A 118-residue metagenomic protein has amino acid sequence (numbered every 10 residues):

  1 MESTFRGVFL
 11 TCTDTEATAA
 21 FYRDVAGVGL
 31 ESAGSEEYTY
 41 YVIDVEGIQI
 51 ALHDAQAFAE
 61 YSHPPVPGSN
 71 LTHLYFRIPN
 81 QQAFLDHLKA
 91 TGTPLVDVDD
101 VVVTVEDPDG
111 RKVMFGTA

Functional and structural regions predicted by a protein language model:
M1-T4, V66-L71: Short glycine-enriched loop/turn motifs at secondary-structure junctions
E2, F9-I50, T104: Core segments of cupin and vicinal oxygen chelate
G7, L85-A118: Vicinal oxygen chelate
F9-T11, Y75-P79: Short hydrophobic/aromatic beta-strand micro-patches that form the beta-sheet surface supporting nucleotide- or nucleic
T15, Q81-Q82: Residues at or immediately preceding the N-termini of alpha-helices
F21, Q82-H87: Short amphipathic alpha-helices within nucleic acid-binding modules
Y41-V42, H63-V66, L95, T104: Short secondary-structure boundary/capping segments
A57-H63: A short, acidic/glycine-rich surface segment
